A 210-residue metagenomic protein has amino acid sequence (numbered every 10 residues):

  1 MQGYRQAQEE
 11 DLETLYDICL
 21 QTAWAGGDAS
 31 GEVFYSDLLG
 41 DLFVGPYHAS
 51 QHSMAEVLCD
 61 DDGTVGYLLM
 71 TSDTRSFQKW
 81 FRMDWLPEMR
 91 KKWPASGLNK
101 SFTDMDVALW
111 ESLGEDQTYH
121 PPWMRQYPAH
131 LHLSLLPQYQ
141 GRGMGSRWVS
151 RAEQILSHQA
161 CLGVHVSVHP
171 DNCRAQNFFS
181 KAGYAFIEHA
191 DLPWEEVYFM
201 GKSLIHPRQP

Functional and structural regions predicted by a protein language model:
M1-E10, V65, I205-P210: Conserved N-terminal entry element of GNAT/NAT acetyltransferase domains
D17-F34, P46-Y47: Helix-loop element at the rim of GNAT/NAT acetyltransferase active sites that forms part of the acceptor-substrate
V33-A55, D61: Active-site rim helix/loop that mediates acceptor-substrate recognition in acyltransferases
V57, G63-S72: Conserved beta-strand in the GNAT
R75, S167-V168, S180, A185-M200: Conserved catalytic-core motifs of GNAT/GCN5-like acyltransferases
R75-H132: Conserved acyl-donor/pantetheine-binding loop and adjacent beta-alpha core of acyl/acetyltransferases and related
Y127-A129, L156-H169: Conserved GNAT acetyl-CoA-binding A-motif
H132-L135, G141-I155, N177-K181: Conserved acetyl-CoA-binding loop-helix of GNAT-fold acetyltransferases
